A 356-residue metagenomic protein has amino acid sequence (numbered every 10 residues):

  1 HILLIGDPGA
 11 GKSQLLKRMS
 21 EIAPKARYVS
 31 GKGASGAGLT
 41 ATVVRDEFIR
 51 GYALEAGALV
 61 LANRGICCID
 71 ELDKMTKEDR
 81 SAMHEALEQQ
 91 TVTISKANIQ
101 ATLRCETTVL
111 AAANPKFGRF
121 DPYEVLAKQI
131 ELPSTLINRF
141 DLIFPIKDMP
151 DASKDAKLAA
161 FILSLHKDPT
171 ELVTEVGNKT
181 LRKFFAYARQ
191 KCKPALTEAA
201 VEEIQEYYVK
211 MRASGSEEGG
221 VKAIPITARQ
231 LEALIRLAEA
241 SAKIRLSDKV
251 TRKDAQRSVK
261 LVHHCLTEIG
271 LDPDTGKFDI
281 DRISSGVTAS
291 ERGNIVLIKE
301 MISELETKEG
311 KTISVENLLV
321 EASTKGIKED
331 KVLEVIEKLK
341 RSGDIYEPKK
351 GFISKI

Functional and structural regions predicted by a protein language model:
H1-G6, R104-E106, P225-Q230, G276-D281: Glycine/charge-rich, flexible interdomain linkers and switch-proximal surface loops that mediate coupling
H1-T174, L181-R189, T312-E316, K328-E334 (+2 more regions): Conserved ASCE/P-loop NTPase catalytic core
L87, E239, K340-R341: Alpha-helix C-terminal capping/helix-coil junction sites
P150-E268, G310, V315-E316, V320 (+1 more regions): Basic, amphipathic alpha-helical bundle interface domains used for macromolecular binding and assembly
K243, S247, K340-G351: A short, conserved structural fragment
L266-G286: Low-complexity, Ser/Pro/Thr/Glu/Lys-rich regulatory segments of predominantly eukaryotic nuclear proteins, containing
S284-T324: Short amphipathic alpha-helical interface segments
E337: Residue-level detection of the helix-turn-helix DNA-binding "recognition helix"
